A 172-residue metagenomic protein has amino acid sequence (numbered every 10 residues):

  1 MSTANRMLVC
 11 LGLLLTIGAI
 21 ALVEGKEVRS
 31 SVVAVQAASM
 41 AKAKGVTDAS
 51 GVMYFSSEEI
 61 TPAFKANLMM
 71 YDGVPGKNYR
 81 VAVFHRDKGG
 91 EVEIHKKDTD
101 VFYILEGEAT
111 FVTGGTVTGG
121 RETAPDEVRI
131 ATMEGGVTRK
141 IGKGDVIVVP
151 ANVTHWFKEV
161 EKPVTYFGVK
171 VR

Functional and structural regions predicted by a protein language model:
S2-L11: Bacterial N-terminal signal peptides that target proteins for export
C10-A19: Bacterial N-terminal signal peptides
E24-I94: A short, N-terminal "cap"/entry segment at the start of jelly-roll beta-barrel domains of the cupin/DSBH fold
E93, D100-Y103, T138-R139, I147: His/acidic/aromatic-lined binding-pocket segments of jelly-roll/cupin-type domains and related regulatory beta-sandwich
K96-F111, G115-V117, T123-T132: Short, conserved beta-strand element in jelly-roll/cupin
E127-K143, I147: Acidic, glycine-rich flexible loop segments
K140-T154, K158-V160: Conserved metal-binding segment of the jelly-roll/cupin
E161-R172: A short hydrophobic beta-strand segment most commonly corresponding to one strand of the jelly-roll/cupin
